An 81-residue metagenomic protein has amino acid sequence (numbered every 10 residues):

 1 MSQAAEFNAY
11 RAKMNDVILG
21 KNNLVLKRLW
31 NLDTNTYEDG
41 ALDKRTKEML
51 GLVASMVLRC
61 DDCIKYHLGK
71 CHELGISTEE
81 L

Functional and structural regions predicted by a protein language model:
M1-T46: Acidic, glycine/proline-rich low-complexity segments that act as flexible tails and inter-domain linkers
S2-E6, I76-L81: C-terminal binding/interaction regions
L24-L26, Y66-E80: Iron-sulfur (Fe-S) cluster-binding segments and ferredoxin-like electron-carrier domains, especially [2Fe-2S]
T34, G51, L68-H72: Amphipathic alpha-helical segments within well-ordered protein domains
G40-L58, E79-L81: Immediate flanking context of iron-sulfur cluster ligation sites
C60-C63: Short cysteine clusters
